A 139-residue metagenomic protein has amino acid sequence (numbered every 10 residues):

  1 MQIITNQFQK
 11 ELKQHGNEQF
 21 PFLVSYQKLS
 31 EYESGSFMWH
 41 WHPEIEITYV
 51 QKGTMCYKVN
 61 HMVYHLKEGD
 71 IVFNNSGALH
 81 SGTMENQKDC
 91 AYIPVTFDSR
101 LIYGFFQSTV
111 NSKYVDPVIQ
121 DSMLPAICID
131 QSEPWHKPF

Functional and structural regions predicted by a protein language model:
M1-I71, G77-A78, S112, M123: Generic protein-terminus/edge-of-domain signal
Q2-L23, S76-F139: A hydrophobic/aromatic-rich effector-binding and dimerization subdomain of bacterial HTH-type transcriptional regulators
